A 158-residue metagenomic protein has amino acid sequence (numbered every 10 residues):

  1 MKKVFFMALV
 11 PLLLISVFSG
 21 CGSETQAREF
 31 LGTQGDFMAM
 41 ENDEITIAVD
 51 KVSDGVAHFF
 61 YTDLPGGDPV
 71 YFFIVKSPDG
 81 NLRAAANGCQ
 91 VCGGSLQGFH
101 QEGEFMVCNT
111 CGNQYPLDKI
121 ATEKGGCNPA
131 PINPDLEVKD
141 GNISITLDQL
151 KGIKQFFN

Functional and structural regions predicted by a protein language model:
M1-V4: Positively charged n-region of N-terminal signal peptides that target proteins for export
P11-L12: Repetitive helical segments and hydrophobic/amphipathic motifs
I15, R83-A86, E102-F105: Processing junctions and N-termini across compartments
V17-G20: C-terminal motif of bacterial Sec signal peptides marking the signal peptidase cleavage site
G22-E24: Bacterial signal peptide processing site
Q26-F99, N133-N158: N-terminal pre-ligand scaffold of iron-sulfur
L96-Q101, D118-I120: Short Cys/His-rich "knuckle" micro-motifs
G103-G112, T122-N133: Short cysteine/histidine-rich metal-coordination sites, predominantly Zn2+-binding motifs
